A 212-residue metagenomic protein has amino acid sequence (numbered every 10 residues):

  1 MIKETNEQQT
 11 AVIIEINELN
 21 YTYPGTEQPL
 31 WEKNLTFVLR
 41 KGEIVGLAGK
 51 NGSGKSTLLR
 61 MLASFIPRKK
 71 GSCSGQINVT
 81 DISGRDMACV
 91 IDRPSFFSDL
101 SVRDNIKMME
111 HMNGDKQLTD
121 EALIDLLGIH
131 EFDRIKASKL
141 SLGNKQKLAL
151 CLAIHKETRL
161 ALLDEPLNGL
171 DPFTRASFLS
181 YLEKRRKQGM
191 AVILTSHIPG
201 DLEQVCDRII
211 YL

Functional and structural regions predicted by a protein language model:
I2-L35, K70: A short, flexible loop at the N-terminus of ABC-type nucleotide-binding domains that lies
A48-K50: The feature captures the beta-strand-to-loop junction immediately N-terminal to the Walker
A63: Helix-to-loop junction immediately C-terminal to a conserved catalytic motif
R93, D99-M112: Q-loop/switch helix immediately C-terminal to the Walker
K107, Q117-D133: Conserved ABC ATPase "signature" region
L150: Hydrophobic anchor residue at the start of the ABC signature
A161-E165: Catalytic Walker B motif of ABC-type/P-loop ATPase nucleotide-binding domains
